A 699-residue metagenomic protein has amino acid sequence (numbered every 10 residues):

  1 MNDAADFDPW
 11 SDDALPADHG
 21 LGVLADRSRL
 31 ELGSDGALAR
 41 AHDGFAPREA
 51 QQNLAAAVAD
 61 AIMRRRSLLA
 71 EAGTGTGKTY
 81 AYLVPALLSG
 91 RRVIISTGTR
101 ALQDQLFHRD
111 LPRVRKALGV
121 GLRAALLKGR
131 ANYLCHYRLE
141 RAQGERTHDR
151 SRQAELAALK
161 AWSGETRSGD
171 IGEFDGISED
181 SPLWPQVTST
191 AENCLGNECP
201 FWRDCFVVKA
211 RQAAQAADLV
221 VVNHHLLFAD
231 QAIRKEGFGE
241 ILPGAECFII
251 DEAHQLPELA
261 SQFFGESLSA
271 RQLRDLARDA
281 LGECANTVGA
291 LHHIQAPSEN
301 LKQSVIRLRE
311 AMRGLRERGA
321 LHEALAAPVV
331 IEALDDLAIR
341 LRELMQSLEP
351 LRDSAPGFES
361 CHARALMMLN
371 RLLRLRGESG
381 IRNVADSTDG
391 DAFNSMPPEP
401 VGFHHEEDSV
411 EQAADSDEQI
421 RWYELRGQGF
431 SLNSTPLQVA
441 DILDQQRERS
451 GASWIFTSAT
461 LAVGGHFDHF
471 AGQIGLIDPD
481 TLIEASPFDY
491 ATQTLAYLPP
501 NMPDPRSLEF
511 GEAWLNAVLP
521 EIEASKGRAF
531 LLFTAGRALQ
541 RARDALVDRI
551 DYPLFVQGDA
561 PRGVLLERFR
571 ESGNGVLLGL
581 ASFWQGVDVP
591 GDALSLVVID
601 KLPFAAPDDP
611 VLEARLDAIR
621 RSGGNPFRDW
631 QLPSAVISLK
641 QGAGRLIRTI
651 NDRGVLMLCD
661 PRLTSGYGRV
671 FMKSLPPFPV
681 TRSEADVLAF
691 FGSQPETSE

Functional and structural regions predicted by a protein language model:
N2-A41, T74, R91-V220, H225-F228 (+6 more regions): A substrate-engagement module of RecA-like helicase motors
A59-D60, T79-R92, R109-V114: Walker A/P-loop NTP-binding motif
M63-Y82: Walker A/P-loop
L88, D104, R109-P112, A191-E192 (+2 more regions): Signature of the SF2 helicase/ATPase Hel1-core->accessory helical subdomain module
P185-D218, Q231-G239, E343-M396, G402-M502 (+4 more regions): A contiguous, basic/glycine-rich beta-loop/short-helix subdomain that forms a polymer-engagement track
P499-E509, D559-L663: Conserved RecA-like P-loop NTPase helicase motor core
N501-T534: Conserved interdomain hinge at the start of the Helicase C-terminal
T534-G558: Conserved helicase motor "Helicase C" RecA-like lobe of SF1/SF2 P-loop NTPases
